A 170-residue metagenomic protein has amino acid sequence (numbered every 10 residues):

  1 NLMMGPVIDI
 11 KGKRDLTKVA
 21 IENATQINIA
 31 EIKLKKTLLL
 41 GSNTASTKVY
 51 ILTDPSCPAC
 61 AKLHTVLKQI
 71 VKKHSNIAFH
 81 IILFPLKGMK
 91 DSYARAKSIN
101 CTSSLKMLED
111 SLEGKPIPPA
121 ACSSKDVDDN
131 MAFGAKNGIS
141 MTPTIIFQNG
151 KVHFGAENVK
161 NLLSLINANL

Functional and structural regions predicted by a protein language model:
N1-A94, P118-T142, N161-L170: Extracytoplasmic thiol/disulfide redox context detector
A94-L108: Acidic, Ser/Thr-rich peripheral helices and adjacent loops at domain boundaries
T102-S103, K115, N169: Alpha-helix boundary/capping residues
M107-A121: C-terminal alpha-helical "lid/dimerization" subdomain adjacent to the S-adenosyl-L-methionine
Q148-N149: Short strand-turn-strand beta-turns centered on an Asx-Gly dipeptide
F154-A156: Short, exposed beta-strand-loop hairpins at the edges of beta-sheets in extracellular/periplasmic proteins
